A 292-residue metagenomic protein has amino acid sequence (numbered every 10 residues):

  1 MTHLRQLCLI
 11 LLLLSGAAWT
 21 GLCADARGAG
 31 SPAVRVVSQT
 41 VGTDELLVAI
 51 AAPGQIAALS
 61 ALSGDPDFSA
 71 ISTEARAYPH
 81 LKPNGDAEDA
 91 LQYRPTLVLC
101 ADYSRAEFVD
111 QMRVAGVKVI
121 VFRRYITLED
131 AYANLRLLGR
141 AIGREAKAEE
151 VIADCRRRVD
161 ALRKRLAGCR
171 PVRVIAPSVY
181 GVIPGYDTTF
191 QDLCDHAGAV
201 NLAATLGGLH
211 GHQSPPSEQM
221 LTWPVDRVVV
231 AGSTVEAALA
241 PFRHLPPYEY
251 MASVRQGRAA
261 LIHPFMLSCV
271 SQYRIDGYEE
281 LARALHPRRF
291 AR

Functional and structural regions predicted by a protein language model:
L7-A18: Bacterial N-terminal signal peptides
P32-A49, K147-A197: Basic- and aromatic-lined ligand-binding clefts that recognize polyanionic substrates
V34-R35, D130-R140, E149, G232-R292: Structured C-terminal subdomain patch of bacterial secreted/periplasmic proteins
R35-Y103, E107-F108, L202: A short, structured surface patch at a secondary-structure boundary
A58-S60, L99-D102, V121-Y125, I175-D187 (+1 more regions): Short beta-strand->loop
S60, T189-H212, G232, A260-L261: His/Asp/Glu-enriched short active-site or ligand-binding loop at hydrolase and phosphoryl-transfer sites
D86-C100, P216-S233: Proline-aspartate-enriched helix->loop->beta-strand connector
F108-L137: Flexible loop/hinge segments that line or gate small-molecule binding clefts
